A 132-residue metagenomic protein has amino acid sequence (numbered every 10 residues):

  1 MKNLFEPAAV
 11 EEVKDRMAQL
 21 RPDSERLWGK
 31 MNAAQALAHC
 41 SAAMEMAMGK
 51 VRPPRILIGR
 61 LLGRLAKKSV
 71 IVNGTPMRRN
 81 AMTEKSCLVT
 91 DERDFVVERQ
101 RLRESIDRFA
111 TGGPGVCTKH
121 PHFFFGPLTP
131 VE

Functional and structural regions predicted by a protein language model:
M1, M17, M31, M44-M48 (+3 more regions): Detector for methionine-enriched segments
M1-P7, M17-Q19, M82-F95, R101-L102 (+3 more regions): Globin-like tetrapyrrole-binding proteins
M1-Q35, H39: Long, hydrophobic N-terminal alpha-helical segment
K14-A18, L37, S41-E45, R103-A110: Non-transmembrane alpha-helical segments in soluble domains of secreted/periplasmic/extracellular proteins
D23-V72, P114-E132: Short, contiguous alpha-helical
K50-R101, R108-G112: Short, helix-capping/interhelical loops that line the mouth of catalytic, cofactor-, or ligand-binding pockets
